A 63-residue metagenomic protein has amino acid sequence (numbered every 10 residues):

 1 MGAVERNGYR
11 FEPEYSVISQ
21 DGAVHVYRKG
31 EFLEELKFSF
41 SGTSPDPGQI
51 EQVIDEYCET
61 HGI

Functional and structural regions predicted by a protein language model:
M1-E31, E35-K37: N-terminal acidic leader/helix
E31-I63: Mixed-charge, Lys/Arg-enriched low-complexity segments
